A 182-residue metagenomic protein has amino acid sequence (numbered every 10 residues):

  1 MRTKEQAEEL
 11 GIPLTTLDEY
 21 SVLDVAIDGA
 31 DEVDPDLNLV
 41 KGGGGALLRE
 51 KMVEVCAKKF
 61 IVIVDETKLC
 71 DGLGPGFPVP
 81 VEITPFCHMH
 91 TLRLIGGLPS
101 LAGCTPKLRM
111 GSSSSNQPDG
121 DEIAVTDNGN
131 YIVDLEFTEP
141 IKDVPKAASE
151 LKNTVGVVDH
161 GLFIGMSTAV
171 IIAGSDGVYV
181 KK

Functional and structural regions predicted by a protein language model:
R2-K182: Conserved phosphate- and dinucleotide-binding cores of soluble alpha/beta proteins, encompassing both enzyme active
